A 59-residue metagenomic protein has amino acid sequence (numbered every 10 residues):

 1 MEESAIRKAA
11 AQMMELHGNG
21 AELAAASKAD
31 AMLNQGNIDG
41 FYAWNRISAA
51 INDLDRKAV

Functional and structural regions predicted by a protein language model:
M1, R56-V59: Short intrinsically disordered terminal tails
M1-G20: N-terminal acidic leader/helix
M14-A50, L54: Amphipathic, hydrophobic secondary-structure cores in small proteins
